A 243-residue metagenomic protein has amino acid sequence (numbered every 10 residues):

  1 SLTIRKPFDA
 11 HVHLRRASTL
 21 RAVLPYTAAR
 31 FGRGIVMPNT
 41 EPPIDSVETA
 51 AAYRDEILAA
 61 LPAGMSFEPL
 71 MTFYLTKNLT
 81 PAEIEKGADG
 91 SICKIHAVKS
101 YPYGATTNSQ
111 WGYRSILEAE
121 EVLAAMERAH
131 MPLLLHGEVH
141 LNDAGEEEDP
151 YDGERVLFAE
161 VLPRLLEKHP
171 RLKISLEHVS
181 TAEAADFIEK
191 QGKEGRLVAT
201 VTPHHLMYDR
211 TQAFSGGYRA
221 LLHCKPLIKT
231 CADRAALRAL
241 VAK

Functional and structural regions predicted by a protein language model:
S1-T3: Histidine-rich, glycine-flanked metal-binding segment
F8-A10, V23-E48, G64-T76, K94-N108 (+2 more regions): Divalent metal-dependent hydrolysis catalytic cores, especially in the metallo-beta-lactamase
R16-T19, L75-L79, H178-E183: Short beta->alpha connector loops
A17-L24, N78-G90: Short, acidic/polar
V47-D55: Glycine-rich loop at the start of a catalytic domain that most often binds anionic cofactors/ligands
I57-L61: Conserved hydrophobic residues forming the short capping helix/wall of the S-adenosyl-L-methionine
A82-K99, T107-K243: Histidine/acidic residue-rich metal-binding segments in metalloenzymes
